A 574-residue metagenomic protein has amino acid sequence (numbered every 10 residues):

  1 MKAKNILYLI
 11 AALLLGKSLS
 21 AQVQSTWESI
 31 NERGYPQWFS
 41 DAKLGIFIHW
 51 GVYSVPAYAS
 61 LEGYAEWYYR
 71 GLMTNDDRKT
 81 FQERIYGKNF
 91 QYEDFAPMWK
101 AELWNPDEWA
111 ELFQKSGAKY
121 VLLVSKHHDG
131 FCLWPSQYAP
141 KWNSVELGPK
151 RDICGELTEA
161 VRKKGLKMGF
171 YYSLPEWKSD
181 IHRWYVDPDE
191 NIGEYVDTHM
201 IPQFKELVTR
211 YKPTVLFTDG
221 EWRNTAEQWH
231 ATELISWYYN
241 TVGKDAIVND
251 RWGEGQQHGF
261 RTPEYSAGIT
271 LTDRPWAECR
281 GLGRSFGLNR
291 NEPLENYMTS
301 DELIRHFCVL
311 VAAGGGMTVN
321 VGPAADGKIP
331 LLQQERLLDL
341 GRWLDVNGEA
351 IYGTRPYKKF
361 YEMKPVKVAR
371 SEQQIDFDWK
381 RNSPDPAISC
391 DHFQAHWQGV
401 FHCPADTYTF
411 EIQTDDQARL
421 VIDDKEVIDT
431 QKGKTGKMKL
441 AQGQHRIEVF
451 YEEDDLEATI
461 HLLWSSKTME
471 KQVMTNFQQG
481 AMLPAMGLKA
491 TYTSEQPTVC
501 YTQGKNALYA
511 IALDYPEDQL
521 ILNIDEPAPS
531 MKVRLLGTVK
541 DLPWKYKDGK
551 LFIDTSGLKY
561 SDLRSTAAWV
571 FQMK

Functional and structural regions predicted by a protein language model:
M1-K4, G16, K163, V319 (+1 more regions): Generic cytosolic/nucleocytoplasmic N-terminal low-complexity/intrinsically disordered segments
M1-V23: Bacterial Sec-dependent N-terminal signal peptides
K2-K4, G322-P323, I329-E335, I422-K425 (+2 more regions): Composition- and surface-driven signal marking solvent-exposed, interaction-prone regions in large proteins
S20, Y53, W177, D326 (+10 more regions): Generic "edge-of-domain/loop-turn" microfeature
Q22-K367, G487-K574: Mature catalytic domains of secreted/periplasmic carbohydrate-active enzymes
V366-Y492: Acidic/polar, compositionally biased interaction segments
